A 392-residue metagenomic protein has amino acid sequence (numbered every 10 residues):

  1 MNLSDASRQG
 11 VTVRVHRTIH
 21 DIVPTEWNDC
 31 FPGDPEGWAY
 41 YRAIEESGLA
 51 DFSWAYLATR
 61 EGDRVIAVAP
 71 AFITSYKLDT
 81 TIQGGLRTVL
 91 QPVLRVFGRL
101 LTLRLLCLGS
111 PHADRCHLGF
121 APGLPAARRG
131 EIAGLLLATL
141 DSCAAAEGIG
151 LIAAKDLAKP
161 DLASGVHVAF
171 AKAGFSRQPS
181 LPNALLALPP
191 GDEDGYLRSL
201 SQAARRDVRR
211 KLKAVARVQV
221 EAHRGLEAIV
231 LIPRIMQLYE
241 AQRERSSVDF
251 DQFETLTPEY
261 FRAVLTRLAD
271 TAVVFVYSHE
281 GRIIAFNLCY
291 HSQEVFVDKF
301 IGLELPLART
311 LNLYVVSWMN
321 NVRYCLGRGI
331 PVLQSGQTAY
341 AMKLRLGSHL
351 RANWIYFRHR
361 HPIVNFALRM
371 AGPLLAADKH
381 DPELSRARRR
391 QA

Functional and structural regions predicted by a protein language model:
N2-R87, D141-S142, G150-R309, A392: A conserved beta-strand-loop-helix scaffold within acyl/acetyltransferase catalytic domains
F52-A55, R60-E61, I66, F72-S176 (+1 more regions): Acyl-donor binding region in acyl/amide transferases
L86-R87, V96-R99, S180-A184, L212-A214 (+6 more regions): Short, surface-exposed, polar/charged, turn-prone segments marking secondary-structure boundaries
L124-A126, L151, Y196-L197, L305-A308 (+5 more regions): A short, structure-level motif marking secondary-structure boundaries and short turns
K213, R262, F275, I284 (+1 more regions): C-terminal catalytic domain of photolyase/cryptochrome flavoproteins, centering on the FAD-binding pocket
